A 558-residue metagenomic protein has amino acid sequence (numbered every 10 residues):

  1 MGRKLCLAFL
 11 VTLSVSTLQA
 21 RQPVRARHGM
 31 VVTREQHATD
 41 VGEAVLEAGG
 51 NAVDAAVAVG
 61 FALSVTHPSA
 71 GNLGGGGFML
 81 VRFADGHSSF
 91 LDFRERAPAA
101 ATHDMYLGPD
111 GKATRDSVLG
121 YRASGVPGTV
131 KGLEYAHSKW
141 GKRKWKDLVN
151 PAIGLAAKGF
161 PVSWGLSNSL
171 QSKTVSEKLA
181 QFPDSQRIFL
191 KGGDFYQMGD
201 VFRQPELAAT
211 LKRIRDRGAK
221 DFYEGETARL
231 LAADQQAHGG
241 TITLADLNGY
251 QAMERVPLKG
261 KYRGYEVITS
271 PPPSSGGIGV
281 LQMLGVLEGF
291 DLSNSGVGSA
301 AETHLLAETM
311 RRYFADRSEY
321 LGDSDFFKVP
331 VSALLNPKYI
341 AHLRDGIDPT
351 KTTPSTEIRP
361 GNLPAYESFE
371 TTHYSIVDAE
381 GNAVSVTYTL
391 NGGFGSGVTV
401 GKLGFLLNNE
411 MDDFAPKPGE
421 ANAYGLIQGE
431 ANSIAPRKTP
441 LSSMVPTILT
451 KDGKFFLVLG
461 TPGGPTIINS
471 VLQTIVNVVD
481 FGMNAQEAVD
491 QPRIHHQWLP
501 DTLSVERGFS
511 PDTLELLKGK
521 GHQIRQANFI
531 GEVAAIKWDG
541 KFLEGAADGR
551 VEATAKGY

Functional and structural regions predicted by a protein language model:
K4-S16: Bacterial N-terminal signal peptides
A20-D40, A44, A52-R217, F222-E224 (+4 more regions): Noncatalytic scaffold domains of N-terminal-nucleophile
V53-V59, K146-A157, R229-A233, V297-F314 (+1 more regions): Short, well-structured alpha-helical segments that form the helix of a local strand-helix-strand
V65-F90, T241-T243, A383-K451, F481 (+1 more regions): Active-site rim segments in enzyme catalytic domains, especially the processed small/beta chain of N-terminal
I242-R263, P337-Y366, L407-P446: Active-site Gly/Thr loop motif
G289-L390, K402-L403, M411, P418-G419 (+2 more regions): Internal maturation/activation junctions in enzymes
K438-T439, V471, D480-N528: Extended C-terminal subregions enriched in glycine
